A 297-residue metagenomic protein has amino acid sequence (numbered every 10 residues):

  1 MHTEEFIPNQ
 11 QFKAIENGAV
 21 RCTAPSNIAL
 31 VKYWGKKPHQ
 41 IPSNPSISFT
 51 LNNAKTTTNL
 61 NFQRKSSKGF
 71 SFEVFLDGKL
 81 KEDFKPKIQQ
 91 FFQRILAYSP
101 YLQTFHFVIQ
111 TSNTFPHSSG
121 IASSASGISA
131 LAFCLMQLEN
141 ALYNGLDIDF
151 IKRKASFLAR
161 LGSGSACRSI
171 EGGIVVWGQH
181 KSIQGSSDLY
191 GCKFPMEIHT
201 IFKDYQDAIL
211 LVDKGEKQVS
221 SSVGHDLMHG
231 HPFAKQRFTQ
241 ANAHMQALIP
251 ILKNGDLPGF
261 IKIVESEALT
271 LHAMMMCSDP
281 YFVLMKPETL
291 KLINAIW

Functional and structural regions predicted by a protein language model:
M1-S119, F133-N144, I148-D149: ATP-binding N-lobe of GHMP and related small-molecule kinases
S26, K87, G127-L131, Q240 (+2 more regions): Catalytic-loop motifs flanking and including active-site residues across diverse enzymes
K79-D83, A122-S126, F233-Q236: Short alpha-helix boundary/capping segments
L80-K87, G127, I151, L284 (+1 more regions): Short amphipathic alpha-helical segments
I88-F91, L131, A155, L292: Generic structural signal for hydrophobic residues
I109-T111, H117-S169, G173-V176: Long, hydrophobic, well-ordered secondary-structure blocks that form the structural core and pocket-lining surfaces
D147-W297: ATP-dependent small-molecule kinase catalytic core of the GHMP/sugar-kinase superfamily and closely related
